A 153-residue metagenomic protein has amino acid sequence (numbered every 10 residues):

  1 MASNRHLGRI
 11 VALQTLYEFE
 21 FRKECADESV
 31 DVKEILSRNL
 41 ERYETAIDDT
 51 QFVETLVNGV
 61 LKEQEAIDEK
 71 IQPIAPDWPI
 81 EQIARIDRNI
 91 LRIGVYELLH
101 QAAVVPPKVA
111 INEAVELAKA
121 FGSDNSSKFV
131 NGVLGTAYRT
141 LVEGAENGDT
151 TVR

Functional and structural regions predicted by a protein language model:
M1-S127, N131-R153: N-terminal interaction/assembly modules
